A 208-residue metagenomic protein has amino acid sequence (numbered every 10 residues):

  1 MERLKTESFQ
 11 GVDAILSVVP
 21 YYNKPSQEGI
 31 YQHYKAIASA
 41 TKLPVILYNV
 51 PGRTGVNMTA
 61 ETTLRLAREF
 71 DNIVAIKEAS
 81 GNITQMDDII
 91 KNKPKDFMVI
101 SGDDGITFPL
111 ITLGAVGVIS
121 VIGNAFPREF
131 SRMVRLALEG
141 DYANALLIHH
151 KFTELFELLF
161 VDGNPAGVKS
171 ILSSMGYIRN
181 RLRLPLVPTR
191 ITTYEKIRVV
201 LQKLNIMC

Functional and structural regions predicted by a protein language model:
M1-G55, R65, M207: Active-site beta->alpha loop and helix N-cap motifs at the rims of alpha/beta catalytic domains
V19-E28, L138-D141, L182-L186: Glycine-rich tight-turn/loop motif centered on a GG-T
P20, V56, G81, N124 (+3 more regions): Flexible, active-site-adjacent loop/turn segments at secondary-structure boundaries
Y34, H149-F152, Y194: Short amphipathic alpha-helical/adjacent loop interface patches that line ligand and macromolecule-binding sites
S39-A40, R53-F156, F160: Catalytic alpha/beta core domains of metabolic enzymes, predominantly
N49-V50, N72-I73, R183-L184: Glycine-rich phosphate-binding "P-loop"
L159, G163-C208: C-terminal extensions of enzymes
